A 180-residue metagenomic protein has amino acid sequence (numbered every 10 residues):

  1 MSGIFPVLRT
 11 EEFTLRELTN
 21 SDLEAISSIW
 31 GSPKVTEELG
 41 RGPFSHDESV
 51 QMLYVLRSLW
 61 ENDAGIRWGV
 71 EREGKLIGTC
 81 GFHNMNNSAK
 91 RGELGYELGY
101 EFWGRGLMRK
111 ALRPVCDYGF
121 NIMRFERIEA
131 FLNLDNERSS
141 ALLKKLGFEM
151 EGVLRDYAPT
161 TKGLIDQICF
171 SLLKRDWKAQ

Functional and structural regions predicted by a protein language model:
M1-E37, Y54, R67-Q180: Acyl-donor (CoA/ACP) binding surface of acyl/acetyltransferases
T36-F44: A short gly/proline-enriched turn/hairpin at secondary-structure junctions
S45-D63: Active-site rim helix/loop that mediates acceptor-substrate recognition in acyltransferases
